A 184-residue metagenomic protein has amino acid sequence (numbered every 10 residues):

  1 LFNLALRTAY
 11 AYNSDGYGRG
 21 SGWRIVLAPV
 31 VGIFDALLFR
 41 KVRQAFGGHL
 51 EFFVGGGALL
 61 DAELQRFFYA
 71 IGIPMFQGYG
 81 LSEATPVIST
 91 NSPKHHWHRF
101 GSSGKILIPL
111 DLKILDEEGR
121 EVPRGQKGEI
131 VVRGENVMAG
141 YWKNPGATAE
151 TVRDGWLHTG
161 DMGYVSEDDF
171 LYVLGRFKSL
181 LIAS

Functional and structural regions predicted by a protein language model:
L1-Q44: Alpha-helical membrane-targeting segments
L1-T8, A84, R99, W156: Cys/His-enriched low-complexity segments
N13-Y17, A36-L38, I73-F76, R133-E135 (+1 more regions): A broad, low-specificity signal for short, low-complexity segments enriched in glycine/proline and polar/charged
Y17, L115-E117: Short, flexible helix-adjacent loops and helix caps
I25-G32, F39, Q44-G55, L60-D111 (+4 more regions): Conserved ATP-binding loop and adjacent catalytic segment of the adenylate-forming AMP-binding
K105-I106, L110-K113, R120-G125, E129-A183: Conserved ATP-binding/catalytic segment of the ANL
